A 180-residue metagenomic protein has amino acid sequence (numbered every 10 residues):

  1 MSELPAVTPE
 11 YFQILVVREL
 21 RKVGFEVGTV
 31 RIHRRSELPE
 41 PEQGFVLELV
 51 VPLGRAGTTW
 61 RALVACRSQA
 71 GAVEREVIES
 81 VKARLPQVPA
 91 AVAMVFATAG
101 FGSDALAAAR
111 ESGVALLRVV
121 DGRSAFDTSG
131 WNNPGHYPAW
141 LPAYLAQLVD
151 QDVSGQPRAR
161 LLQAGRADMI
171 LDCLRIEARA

Functional and structural regions predicted by a protein language model:
M1-A180: Mixed-charge (Asp/Glu-Lys/Arg
